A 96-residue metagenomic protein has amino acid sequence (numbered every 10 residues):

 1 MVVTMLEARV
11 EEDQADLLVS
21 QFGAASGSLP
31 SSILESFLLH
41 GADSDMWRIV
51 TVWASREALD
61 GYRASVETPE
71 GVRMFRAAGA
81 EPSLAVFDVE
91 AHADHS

Functional and structural regions predicted by a protein language model:
M1-V66, A77-S96: Short S/T/G/P-rich N-terminal loop/turn motif that feeds into the first structured element of a domain
